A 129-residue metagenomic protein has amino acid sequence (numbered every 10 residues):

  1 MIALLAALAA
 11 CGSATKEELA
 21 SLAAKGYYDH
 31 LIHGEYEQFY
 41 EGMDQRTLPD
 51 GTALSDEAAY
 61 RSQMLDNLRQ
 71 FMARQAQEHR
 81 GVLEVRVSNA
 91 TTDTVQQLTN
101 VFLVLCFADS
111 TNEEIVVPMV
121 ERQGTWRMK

Functional and structural regions predicted by a protein language model:
M1-C11: Sec-dependent bacterial lipoprotein signal peptides
I2, T15-E18, S110: Residue-level detector of secondary-structure boundary/capping sites
L4, A20, P118-E121: Intrinsically disordered, low-complexity regions enriched in Ser/Pro/Gly/Gln/His and often acidic
A10-H33: Short, low-complexity N-terminal intrinsically disordered segments enriched in polar/charged residues
L22, E37-L98: Short solvent-exposed beta->alpha transition segments
K25-Y28, R46-T47, C106: Second-shell loop/turn segments in exported
G34-E37, R122-G124: K/E-rich alpha-helical interaction surfaces of small helical-bundle regulatory domains
Q77-K129: Exposed beta-sheet edge and beta->alpha loop/turn motif
